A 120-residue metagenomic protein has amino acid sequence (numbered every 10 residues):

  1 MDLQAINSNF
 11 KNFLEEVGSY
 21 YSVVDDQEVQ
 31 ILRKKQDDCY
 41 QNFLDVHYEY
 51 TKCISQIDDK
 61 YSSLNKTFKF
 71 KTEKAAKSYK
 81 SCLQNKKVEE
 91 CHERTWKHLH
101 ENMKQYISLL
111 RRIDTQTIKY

Functional and structural regions predicted by a protein language model:
M1-Y120: Mitochondrial intermembrane space
